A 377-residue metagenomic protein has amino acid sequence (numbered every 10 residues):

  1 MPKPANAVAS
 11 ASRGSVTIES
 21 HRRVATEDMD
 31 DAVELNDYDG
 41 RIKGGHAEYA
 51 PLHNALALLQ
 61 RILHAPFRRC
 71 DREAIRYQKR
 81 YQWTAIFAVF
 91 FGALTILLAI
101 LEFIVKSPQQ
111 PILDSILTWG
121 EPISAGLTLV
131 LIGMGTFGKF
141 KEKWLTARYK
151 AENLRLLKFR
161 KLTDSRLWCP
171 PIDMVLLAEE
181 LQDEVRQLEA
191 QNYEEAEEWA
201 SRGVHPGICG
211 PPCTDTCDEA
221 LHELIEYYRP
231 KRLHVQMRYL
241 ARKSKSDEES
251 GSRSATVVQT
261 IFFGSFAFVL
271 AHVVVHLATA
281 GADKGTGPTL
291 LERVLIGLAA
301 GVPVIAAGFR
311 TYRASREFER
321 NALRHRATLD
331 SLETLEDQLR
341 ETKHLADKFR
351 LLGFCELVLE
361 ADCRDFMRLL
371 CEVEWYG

Functional and structural regions predicted by a protein language model:
M1-G377: Conserved non-transmembrane functional hotspots
